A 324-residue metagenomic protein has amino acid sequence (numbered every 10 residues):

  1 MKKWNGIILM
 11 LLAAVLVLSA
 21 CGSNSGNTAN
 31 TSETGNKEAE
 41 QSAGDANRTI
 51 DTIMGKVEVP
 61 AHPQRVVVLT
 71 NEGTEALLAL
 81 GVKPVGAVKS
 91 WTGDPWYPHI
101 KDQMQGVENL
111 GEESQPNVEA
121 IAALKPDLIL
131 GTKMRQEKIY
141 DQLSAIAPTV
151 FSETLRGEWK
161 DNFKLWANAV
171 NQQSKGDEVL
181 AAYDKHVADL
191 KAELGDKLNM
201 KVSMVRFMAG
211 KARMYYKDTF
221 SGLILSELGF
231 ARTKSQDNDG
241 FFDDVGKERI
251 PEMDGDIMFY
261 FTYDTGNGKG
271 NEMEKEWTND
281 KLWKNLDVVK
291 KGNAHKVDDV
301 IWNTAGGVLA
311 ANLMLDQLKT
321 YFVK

Functional and structural regions predicted by a protein language model:
M1-I8: Bacterial N-terminal signal peptides that target proteins for export
L16-A20: C-terminal motif of bacterial Sec signal peptides marking the signal peptidase cleavage site
G22-S25: Bacterial signal peptide processing site
R65-L77, D177-A231, S235: Basic- and aromatic-lined ligand-binding clefts that recognize polyanionic substrates
G73-A120: A short, structured surface patch at a secondary-structure boundary
K125-L130, P148, G255-D256: Proline-aspartate-enriched helix->loop->beta-strand connector
K138-A209, A305-K324: Extracytoplasmic substrate-binding proteins
I257-K324: Structured C-terminal subdomain patch of bacterial secreted/periplasmic proteins
